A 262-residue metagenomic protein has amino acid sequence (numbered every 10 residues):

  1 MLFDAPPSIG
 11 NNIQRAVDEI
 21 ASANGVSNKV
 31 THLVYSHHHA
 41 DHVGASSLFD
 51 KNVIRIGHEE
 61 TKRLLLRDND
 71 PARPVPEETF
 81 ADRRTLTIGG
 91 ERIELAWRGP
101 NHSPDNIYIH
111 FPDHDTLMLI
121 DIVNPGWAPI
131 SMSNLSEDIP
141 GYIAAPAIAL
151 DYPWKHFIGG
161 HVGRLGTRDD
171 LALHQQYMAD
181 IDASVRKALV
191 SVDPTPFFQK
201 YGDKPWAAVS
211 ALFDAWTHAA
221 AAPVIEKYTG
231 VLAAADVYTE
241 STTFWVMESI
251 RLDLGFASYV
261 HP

Functional and structural regions predicted by a protein language model:
M1-E19, Y108-F111, D115-D121: Conserved beta-strand hairpin/beta-sheet module of binuclear metal-dependent hydrolase folds, prominently
L2-A5, K29-H39, I56-E59, R98 (+3 more regions): Active-site neighborhood of phospho(di)ester-bond hydrolases with catalytic His/Asp-centered motifs
D4, H37, F49, R55 (+6 more regions): Divalent metal-coordination and catalytic microenvironments
I9-T87: Active-site HxH/HxHxD metal-binding segment of metal-dependent hydrolases
H38-G44, K62-L66, S103-N106, N124-W127 (+2 more regions): Active-site environment of divalent metal-dependent phosphoester hydrolases
E59-D105, P112-D113, I143-P153: Metallo-beta-lactamase
I143-A207: Divalent-metal (often Zn2+) His-rich catalytic cores of metallo-beta-lactamase-fold enzymes
P194-P262: C-terminal regulatory/interaction regions
